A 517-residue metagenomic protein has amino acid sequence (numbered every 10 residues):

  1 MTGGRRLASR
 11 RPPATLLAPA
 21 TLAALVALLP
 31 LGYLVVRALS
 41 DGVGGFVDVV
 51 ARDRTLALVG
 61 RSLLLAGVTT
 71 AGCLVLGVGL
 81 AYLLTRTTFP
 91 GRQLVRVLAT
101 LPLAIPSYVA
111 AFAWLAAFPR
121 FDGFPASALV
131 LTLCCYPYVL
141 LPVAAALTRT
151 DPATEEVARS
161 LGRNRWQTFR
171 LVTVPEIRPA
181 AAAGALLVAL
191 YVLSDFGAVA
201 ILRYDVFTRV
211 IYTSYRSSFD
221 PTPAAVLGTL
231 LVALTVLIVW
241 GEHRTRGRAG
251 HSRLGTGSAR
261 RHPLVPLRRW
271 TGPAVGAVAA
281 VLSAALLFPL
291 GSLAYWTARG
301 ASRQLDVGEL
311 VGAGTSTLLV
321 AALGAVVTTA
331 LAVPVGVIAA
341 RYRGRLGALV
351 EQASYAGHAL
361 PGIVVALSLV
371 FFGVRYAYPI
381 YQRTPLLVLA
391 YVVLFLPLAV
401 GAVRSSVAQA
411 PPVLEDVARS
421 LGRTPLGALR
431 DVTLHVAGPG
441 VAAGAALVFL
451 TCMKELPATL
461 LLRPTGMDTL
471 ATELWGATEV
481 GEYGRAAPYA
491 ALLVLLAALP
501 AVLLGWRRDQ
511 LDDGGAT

Functional and structural regions predicted by a protein language model:
M1-T21, E242-V281, G505-T517: Transmembrane alpha-helical segments of polytopic membrane transport and secretion proteins
R11-G42, A51-T148, E176-F196, A224-H243 (+7 more regions): Membrane-water interface segments at the C-terminal ends of transmembrane alpha-helices in multi-pass inner-membrane
V35-V47, L202-T208, A249-S258, A294-A298 (+2 more regions): Peri-membrane helix termini and adjoining interfacial loops of integral membrane proteins
V59, G162-R163, L171: Polytopic alpha-helical membrane proteins, predominantly small-molecule transporters/carriers
A144-E155, R165, R404-E415: Membrane-helix/interface signature in polytopic inner-membrane proteins
A158-R159, A418: The alpha-helix within a helix-turn-helix
L193-F219, L450, L456-Y483, A516-T517: Glycine-rich helix-loop "coupling/hinge" segments at transmembrane-helix boundaries in multipass transporters
